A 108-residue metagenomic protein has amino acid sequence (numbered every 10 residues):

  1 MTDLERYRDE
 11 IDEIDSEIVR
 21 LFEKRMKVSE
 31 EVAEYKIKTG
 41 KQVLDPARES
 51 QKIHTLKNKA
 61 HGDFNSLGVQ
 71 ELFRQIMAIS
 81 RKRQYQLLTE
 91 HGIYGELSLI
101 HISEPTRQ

Functional and structural regions predicted by a protein language model:
M1-L99: Extended, charge-rich alpha-helical interface modules
I100-T106: Conserved small/polar residues in nucleotide/adenosyl-binding loops
